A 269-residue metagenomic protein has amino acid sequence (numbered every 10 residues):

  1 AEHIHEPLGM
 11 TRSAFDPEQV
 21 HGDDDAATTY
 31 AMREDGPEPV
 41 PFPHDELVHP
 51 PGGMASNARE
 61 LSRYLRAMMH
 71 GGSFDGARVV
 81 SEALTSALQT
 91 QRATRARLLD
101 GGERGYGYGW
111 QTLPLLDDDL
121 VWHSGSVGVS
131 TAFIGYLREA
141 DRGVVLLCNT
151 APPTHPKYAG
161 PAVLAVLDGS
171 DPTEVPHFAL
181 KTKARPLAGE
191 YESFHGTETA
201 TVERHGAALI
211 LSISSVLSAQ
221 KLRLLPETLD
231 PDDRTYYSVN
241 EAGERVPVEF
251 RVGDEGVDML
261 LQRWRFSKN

Functional and structural regions predicted by a protein language model:
A1-E2, E6-G9, P39-N269: Catalytic loop of the DD-peptidase/beta-lactamase superfamily, centered on the K-T-G motif and neighboring
E2-L8, R12-A26: Short, surface-exposed recognition loops and adjoining beta-strand edges that mediate ligand/DNA contacts, enriched
A27-T28, I210: Ordered hydrophobic segments in well-structured contexts
T29-Y30, S56: Fold-level recognition of mixed alpha/beta catalytic cores in primary-metabolism enzymes, strongest
R33: Conserved "HGTGT" condensation-loop signature of ketosynthase/thiolase-family condensing enzymes that catalyze
